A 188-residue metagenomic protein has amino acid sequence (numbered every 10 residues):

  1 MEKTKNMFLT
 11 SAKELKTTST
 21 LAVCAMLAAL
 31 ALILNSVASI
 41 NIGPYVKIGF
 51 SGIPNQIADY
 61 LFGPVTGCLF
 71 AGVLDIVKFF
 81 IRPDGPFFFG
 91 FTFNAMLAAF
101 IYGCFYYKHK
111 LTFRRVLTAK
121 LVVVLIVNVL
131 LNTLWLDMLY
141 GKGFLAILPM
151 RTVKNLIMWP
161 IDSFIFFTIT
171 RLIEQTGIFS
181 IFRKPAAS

Functional and structural regions predicted by a protein language model:
M1-S188: Loop-helix junctions at membrane interfaces
